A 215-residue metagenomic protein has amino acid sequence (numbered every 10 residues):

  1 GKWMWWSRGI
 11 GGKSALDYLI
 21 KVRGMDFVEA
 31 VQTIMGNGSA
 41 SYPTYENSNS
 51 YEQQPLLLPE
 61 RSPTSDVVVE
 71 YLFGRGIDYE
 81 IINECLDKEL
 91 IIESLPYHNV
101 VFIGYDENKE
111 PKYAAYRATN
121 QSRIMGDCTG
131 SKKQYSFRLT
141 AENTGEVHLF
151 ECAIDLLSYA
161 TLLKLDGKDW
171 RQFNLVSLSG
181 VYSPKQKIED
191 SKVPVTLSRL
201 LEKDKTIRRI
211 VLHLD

Functional and structural regions predicted by a protein language model:
G1-V28, K187-D215: Modules that initiate DNA replication and primer synthesis
G1-Y71: Non-catalytic accessory segments of DNA primases and related replication-initiation nucleases
W5, L19, L72, F102 (+3 more regions): Terminal peptide-recognition signature
G24-M25, I77, V147: Helix N-cap/coil-helix junction residues
N49-K133, R138: Basic, glycine-enriched DNA-binding surface that flanks or lies within the catalytic cores of DNA
L95, L139-T144, K203-T206: Flexible, charged surface loops at secondary-structure boundaries
E146-R209: Acidic, glycine-rich catalytic loops of TOPRIM or P-loop NTPase phosphate-binding modules used across DNA replication
